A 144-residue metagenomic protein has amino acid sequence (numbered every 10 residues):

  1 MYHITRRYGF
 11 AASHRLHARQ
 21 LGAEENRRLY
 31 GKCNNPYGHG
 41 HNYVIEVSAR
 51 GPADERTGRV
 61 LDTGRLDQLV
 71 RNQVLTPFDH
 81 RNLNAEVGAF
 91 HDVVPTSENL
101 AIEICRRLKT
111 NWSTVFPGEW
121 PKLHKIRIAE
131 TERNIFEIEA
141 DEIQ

Functional and structural regions predicted by a protein language model:
M1-Q144: Charge-rich, low-complexity N-terminal segments
